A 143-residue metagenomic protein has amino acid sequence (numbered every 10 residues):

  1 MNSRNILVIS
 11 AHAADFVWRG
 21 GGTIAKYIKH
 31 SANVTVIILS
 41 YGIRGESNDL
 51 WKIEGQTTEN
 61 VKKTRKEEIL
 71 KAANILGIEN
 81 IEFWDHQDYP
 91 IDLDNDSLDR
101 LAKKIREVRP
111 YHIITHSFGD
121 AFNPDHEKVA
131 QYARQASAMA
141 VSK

Functional and structural regions predicted by a protein language model:
M1-V108: Active-site rim/loop-helix segments in enzyme catalytic domains that contact anionic ligands
L101-K143: Active-site adenylate/phosphate-handling loop in enzymes that bind or generate adenylated species
